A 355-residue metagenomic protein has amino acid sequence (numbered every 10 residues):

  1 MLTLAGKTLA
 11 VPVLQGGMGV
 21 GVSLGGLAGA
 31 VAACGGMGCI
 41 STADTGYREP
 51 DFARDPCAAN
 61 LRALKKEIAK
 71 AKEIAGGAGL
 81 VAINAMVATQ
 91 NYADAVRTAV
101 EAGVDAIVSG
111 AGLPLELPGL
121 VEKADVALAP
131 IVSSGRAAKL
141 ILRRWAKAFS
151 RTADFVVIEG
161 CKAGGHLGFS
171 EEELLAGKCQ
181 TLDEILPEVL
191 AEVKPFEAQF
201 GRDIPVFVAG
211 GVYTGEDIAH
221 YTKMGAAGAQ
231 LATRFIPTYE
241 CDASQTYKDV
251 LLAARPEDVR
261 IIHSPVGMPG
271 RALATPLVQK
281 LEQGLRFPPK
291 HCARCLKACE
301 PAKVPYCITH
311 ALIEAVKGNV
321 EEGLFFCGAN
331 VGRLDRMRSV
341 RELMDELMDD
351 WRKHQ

Functional and structural regions predicted by a protein language model:
M1-Q199: Active-site entrance/lid segments in N-terminal catalytic domains of soluble metabolic enzymes
L14, A163-F207, Y213-Q355: Conserved active-site-proximal phosphate/metal-binding subdomains
V22, V212-Y213: Residue-level detector of alpha-helix initiation sites
